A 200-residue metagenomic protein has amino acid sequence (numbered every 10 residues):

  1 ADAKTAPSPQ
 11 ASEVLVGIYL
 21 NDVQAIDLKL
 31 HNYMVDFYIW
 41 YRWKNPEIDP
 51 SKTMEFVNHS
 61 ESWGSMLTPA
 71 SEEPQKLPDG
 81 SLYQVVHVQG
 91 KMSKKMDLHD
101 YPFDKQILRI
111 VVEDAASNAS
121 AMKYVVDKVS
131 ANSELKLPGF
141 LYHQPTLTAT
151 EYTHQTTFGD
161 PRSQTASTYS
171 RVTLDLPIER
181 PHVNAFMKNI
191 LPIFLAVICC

Functional and structural regions predicted by a protein language model:
A1-P177: Soluble non-transmembrane domains of integral membrane proteins
R162-C200: Transmembrane alpha-helical segments that form the functional core of multipass membrane systems
